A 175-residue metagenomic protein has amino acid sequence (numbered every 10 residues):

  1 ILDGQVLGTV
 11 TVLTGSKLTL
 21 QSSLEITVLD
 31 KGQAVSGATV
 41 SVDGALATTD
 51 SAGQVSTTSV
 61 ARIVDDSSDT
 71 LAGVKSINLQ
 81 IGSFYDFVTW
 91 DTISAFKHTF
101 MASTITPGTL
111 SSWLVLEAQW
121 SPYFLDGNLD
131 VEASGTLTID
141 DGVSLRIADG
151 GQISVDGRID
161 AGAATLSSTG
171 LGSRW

Functional and structural regions predicted by a protein language model:
D3-T39, D50-G53, T57-S59, F87-D91 (+1 more regions): Beta-strand/loop edge motif enriched in small/polar residues
V40, N78-L79: Short aromatic-centered micro-motifs
V42-G44: Conserved aromatic beta-strand anchor motif in extracellular beta-sandwich/beta-rich domains
Q54-N78, T89-D91: Short Pro-Gly-centered beta-turn/loop motif in secreted/extracellular proteins
Q80-F84: Beta-strand-rich extracellular modules
